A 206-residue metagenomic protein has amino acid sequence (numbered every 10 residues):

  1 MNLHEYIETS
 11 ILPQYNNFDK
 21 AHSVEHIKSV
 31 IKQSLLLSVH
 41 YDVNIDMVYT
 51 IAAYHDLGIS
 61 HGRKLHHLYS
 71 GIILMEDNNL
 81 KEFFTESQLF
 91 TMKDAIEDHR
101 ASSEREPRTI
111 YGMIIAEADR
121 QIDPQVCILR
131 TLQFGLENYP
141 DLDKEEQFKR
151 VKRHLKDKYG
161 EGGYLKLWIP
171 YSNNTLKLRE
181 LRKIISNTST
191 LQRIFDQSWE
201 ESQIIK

Functional and structural regions predicted by a protein language model:
M1-P13: Short alpha-helical hairpin
N2, N16-V43, Y54, S103-K206: Divalent metal-dependent phosphate-bond-processing catalytic cores, especially two-metal-ion Mg2+/Mn2+ enzymes that act
E8, I31, V48-I51: Residue-level signal for cytosolic alpha-helical hairpin/rod architecture
Q14-F18, S38, D56-H61, N78 (+2 more regions): Short amphipathic alpha-helical interaction patches enriched in hydrophobic/aromatic residues with interspersed Lys/Arg
V30-L35, L65-L80: An active-site-proximal "capping" alpha-helix that borders the catalytic cofactor pocket
I45-G62, H66-S70, F90-R100: His-Asp-centered metal-binding catalytic motifs of divalent-metal-dependent phosphohydrolases/nucleases
I73-R108: Hydrophobic, well-structured mid-protein blocks that either form specific transmembrane helices
